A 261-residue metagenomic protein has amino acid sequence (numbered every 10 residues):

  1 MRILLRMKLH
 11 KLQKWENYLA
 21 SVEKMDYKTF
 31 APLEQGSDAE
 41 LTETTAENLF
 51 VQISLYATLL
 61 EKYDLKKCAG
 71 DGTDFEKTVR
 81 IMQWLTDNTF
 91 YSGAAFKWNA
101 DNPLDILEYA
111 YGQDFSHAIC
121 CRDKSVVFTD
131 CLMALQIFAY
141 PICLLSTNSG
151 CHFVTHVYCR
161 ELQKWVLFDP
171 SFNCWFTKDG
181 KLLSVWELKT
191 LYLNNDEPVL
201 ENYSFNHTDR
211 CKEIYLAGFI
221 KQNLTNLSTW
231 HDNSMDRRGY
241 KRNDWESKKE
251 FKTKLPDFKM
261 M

Functional and structural regions predicted by a protein language model:
M1-E23, K77: Membrane-proximal basic amphipathic "stem/tether" segments
E23-S116: Secondary-structure boundary elements
D74, H117, C121, D209: Aromatic-acidic/polar surface patches that form glycan- and anion
D74-V79, D87, M133-A139, E161-W165: Loop/turn elements at helix/coil->beta-strand transitions in domains of secreted/extracellular proteins
N88-Y91, L145-S149, F172-F176: Solvent-exposed loop/turn segments at secondary-structure junctions within structured extracellular/periplasmic domains
A94-V154: Active-site neighborhood of thiol-dependent amide/isopeptide-bond enzymes
V157-M261: His-Asp-centered catalytic microenvironments across diverse enzyme cores, prominently the transglutaminase-like
